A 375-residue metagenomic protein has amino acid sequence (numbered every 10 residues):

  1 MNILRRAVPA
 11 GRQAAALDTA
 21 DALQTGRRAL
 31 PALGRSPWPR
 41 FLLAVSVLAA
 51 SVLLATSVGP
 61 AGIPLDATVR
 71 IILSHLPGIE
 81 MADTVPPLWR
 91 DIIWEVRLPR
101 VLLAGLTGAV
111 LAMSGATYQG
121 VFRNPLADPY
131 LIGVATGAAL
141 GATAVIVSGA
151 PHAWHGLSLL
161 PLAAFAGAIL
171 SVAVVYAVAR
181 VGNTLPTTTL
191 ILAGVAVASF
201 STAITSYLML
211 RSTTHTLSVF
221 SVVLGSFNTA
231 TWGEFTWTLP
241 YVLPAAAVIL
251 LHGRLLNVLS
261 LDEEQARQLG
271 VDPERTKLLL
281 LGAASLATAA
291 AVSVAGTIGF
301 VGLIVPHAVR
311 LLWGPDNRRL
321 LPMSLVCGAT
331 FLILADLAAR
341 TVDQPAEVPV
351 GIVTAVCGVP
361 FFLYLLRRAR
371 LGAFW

Functional and structural regions predicted by a protein language model:
N2-W375: Alpha-helical transmembrane segments in inner-membrane proteins
